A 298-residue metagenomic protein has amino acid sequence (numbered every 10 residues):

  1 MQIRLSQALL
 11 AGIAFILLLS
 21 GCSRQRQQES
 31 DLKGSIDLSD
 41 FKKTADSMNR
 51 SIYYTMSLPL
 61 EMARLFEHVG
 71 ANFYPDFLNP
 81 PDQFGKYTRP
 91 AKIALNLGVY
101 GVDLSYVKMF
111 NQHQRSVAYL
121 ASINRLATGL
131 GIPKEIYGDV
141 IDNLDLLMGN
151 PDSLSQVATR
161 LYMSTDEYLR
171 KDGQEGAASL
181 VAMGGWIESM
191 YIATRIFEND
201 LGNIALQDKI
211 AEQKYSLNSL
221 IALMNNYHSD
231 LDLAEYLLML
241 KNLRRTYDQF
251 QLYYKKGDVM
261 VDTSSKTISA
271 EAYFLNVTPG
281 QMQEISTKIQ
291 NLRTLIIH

Functional and structural regions predicted by a protein language model:
M1-L10: Bacterial N-terminal signal peptides that target proteins for export
L18-G21: C-terminal motif of bacterial Sec signal peptides marking the signal peptidase cleavage site
S23-R26: Bacterial signal peptide processing site
E29-N143: N-terminal Sec/ER secretory leader and immediately downstream segment of secreted/extracellular precursors
G85, R89-K92, L104-N111, R115 (+6 more regions): Non-transmembrane, amphipathic alpha-helical segments
L104-N111, L130, K134, Y168-D172 (+5 more regions): Secondary-structure edge/capping motif, primarily at the C-terminal ends of alpha-helices and the immediately following
N150-L237: Extended amphipathic alpha-helical interaction segments
L223, D230-H298: A cross-kingdom marker for long, charged
